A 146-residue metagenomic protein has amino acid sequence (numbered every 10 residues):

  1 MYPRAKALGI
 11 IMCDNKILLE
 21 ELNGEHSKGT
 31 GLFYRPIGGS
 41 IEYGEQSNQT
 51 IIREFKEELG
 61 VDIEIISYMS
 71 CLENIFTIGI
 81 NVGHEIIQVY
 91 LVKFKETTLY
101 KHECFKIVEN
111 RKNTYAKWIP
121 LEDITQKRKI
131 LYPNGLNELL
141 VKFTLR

Functional and structural regions predicted by a protein language model:
M1, F33, I80-I86, V108-N113: A generic structural micro-feature
M1-R35, F94: N-terminal strand-loop-strand
A5-A7, N15, H84-Q88, T114: Change "...and in nucleic-acid phosphodiester-cleaving endonucleases..." to "...and in nucleic-acid processing enzymes
I11, L91-K93, W118-P120: Short, well-ordered beta-strand micro-motif
L22-N23, M69-N74: Generic short beta-strand segments
P36-M69: The catalytic Nudix box helix
F76-E103: Active-site-adjacent beta-strand/loop module that shapes the phosphate/pyrophosphate-binding cleft
H102-G135: NUDIX/MutT-family hydrolases
